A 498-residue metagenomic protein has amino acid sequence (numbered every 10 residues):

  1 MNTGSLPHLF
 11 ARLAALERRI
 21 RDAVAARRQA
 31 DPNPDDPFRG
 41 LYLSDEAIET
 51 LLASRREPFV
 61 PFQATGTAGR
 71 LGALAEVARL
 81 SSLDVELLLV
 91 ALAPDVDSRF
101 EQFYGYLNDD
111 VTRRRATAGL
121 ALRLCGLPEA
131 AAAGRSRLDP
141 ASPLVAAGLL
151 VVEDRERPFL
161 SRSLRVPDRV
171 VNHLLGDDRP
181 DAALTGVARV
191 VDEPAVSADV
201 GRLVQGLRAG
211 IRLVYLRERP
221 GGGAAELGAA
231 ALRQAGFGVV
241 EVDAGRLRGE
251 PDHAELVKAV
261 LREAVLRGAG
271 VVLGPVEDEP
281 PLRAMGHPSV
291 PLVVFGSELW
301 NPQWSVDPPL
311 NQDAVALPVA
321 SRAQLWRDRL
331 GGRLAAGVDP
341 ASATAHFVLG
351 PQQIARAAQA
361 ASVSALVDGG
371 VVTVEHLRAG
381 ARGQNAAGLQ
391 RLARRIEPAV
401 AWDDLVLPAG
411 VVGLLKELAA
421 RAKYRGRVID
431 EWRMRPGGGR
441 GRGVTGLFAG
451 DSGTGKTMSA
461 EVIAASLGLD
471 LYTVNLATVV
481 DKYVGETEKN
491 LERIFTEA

Functional and structural regions predicted by a protein language model:
M1-F62: Extended, charge-enriched "interface" segments that sit outside catalytic cores
A11, L83-V96, A146, A230 (+1 more regions): Short, hydrophobic/amphipathic alpha-helical patches that form generic packing surfaces within helical domains
Y42-V77, F103-R113, P158-V240, A244-G249 (+2 more regions): AAA+ P-loop ATPase motor domain of ring mechanoenzymes
L74-D84, A132-A133: Structural motif
N108-D109, L120-A133: Short helix-coil junctions and helix-kink-helix linkers
A141-S142: Short, hydrophobic-biased segments on the C-terminal half of alpha helices that form "recognition helices"
V145-E156: A short, conserved structural fragment
L256-G286, T496-A498: Conserved nucleotide-sensing/catalytic segment adjacent to the nucleotide-binding pocket in NTP-handling enzymes
